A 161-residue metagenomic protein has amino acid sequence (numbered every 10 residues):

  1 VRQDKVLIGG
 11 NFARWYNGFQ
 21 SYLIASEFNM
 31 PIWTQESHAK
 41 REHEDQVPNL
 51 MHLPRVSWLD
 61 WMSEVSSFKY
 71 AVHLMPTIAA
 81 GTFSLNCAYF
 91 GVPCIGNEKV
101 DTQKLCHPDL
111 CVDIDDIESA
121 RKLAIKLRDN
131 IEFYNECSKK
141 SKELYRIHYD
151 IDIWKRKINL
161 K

Functional and structural regions predicted by a protein language model:
V1-P48, H52-W58: Conserved catalytic-core segment of nucleotide-activated headgroup transferases in glycan assembly
R2-V6, Y70, P93: Charged active-site motifs of nucleotide-sugar-dependent glycosyltransferases
S57-F68, Y89: Short acidic alpha-helix that forms the nucleotide-activated donor recognition element in Leloir-type transferases
M62, S84-F90, Q103: Short alpha-helical segment that forms part of, or immediately flanks, the ligand-binding pocket in carbohydrate-active
S66-A79, V92: Acidic donor-binding loop of glycosyltransferase active sites
E98-C111: Short acidic/histidine- and often glycine-rich active-site loop of Leloir-type glycosyltransferases that engages
P108-E118, K126-I131: Conserved acidic donor-binding segment of nucleotide-sugar-dependent glycosyltransferases
D129-K161: A charged, aromatic-enriched C-terminal amphipathic alpha-helix characteristic of glycosyltransferases across folds
